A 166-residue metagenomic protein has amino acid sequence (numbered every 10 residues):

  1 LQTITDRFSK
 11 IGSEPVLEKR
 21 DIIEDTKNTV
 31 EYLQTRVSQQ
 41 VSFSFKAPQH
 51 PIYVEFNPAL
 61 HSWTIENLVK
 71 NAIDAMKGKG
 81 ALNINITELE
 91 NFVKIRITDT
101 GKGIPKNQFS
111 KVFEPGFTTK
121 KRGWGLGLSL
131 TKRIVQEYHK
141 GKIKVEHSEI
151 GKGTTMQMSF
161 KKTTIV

Functional and structural regions predicted by a protein language model:
L1-Q40: Conserved DHp (HisKA) dimerization/phosphotransfer helix of two-component histidine kinases, i.e., the long coiled-coil
Q40-I52, L89: Conserved catalytic submotifs in the C-terminal HATPase_c
L82, T87-I95: Short beta-strand-loop-beta element adjacent to the nucleotide/active-site pocket used for signaling
D99: Acidic ATP/Mg2+-coordinating residue in the GHKL
I104-G116: Short conserved segment of the HATPase_c
G127, T131-K132: Short alpha-helical Gxxx[C/S/T] motif in the catalytic ATP-binding
V135-Q136: Detector for a conserved hydrophobic position within an alpha-helical segment of the HATPase_c
H139-H147: Glycine-rich ATP-binding loops of the HATPase_c
